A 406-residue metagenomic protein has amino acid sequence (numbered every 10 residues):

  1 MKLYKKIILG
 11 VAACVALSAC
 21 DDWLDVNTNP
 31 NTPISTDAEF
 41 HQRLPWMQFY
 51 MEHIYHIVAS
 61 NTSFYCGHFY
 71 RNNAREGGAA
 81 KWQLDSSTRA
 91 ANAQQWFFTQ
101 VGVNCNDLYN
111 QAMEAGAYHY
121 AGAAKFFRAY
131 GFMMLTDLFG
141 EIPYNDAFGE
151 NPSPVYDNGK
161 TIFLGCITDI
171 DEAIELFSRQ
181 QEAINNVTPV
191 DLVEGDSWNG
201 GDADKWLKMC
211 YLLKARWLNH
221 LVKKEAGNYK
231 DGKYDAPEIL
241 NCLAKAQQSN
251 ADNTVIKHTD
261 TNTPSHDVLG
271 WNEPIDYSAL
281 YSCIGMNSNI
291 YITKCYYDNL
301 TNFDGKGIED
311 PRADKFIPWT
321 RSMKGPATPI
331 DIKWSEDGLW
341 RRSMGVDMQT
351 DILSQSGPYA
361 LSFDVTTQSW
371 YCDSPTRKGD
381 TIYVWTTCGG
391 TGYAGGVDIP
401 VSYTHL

Functional and structural regions predicted by a protein language model:
M1-I8: Bacterial N-terminal signal peptides that target proteins for export
L3, C20-G77, K306-I308, A313 (+2 more regions): Membrane-proximal, proline-rich intrinsically disordered regions
D21, I167-E182, A203, L207-P274 (+1 more regions): Aromatic-residue-lined binding/catalytic grooves and analogous aromatic/hydrophobic interfacial grooves in multimeric
H41, A74-Q180, D398-Y403: Conserved, well-structured interaction surfaces
Q111-A115, F177-G201: Flexible helix-coil transition and linker loops at the boundaries of alpha-helical arrays
N151-P154, P189-A203, T259-Y296, I399: Carbohydrate-binding/catalytic loop surfaces
